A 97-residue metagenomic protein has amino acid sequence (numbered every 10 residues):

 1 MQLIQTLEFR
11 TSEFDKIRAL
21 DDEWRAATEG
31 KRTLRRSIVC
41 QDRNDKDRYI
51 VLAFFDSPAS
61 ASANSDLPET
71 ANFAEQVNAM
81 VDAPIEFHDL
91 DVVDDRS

Functional and structural regions predicted by a protein language model:
M1-T70, V81-S97: Short S/T/G/P-rich N-terminal loop/turn motif that feeds into the first structured element of a domain
A71-Q76: Low-complexity, intrinsically disordered Gly/Pro/Thr-rich segments
